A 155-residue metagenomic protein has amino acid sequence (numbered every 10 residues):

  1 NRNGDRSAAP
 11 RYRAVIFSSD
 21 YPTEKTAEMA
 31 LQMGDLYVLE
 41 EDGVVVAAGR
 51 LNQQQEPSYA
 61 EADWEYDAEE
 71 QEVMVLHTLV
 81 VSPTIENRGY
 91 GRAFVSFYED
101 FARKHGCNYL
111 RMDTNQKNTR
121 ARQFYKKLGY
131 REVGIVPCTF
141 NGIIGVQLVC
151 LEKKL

Functional and structural regions predicted by a protein language model:
R6-M29: Conserved GNAT-fold acetyl-CoA-binding loop/helix
D35-G49: Conserved beta-hairpin
R50-T78, I85-E86, T139-I144: Conserved acyl-donor/pantetheine-binding loop and adjacent beta-alpha core of acyl/acetyltransferases and related
A68-E70, N115-N118, R122, K126-L128 (+1 more regions): C-terminal "cap" of GNAT-fold acetyltransferases
L79-V81, T114: Hydrophobic adenine-recognition pocket in adenosine-nucleotide-binding enzymes
V81, N87-D100, Q123-K127: Conserved acetyl-CoA-binding loop-helix of GNAT-fold acetyltransferases
V95, A102-T114: Conserved GNAT acetyl-CoA-binding A-motif
